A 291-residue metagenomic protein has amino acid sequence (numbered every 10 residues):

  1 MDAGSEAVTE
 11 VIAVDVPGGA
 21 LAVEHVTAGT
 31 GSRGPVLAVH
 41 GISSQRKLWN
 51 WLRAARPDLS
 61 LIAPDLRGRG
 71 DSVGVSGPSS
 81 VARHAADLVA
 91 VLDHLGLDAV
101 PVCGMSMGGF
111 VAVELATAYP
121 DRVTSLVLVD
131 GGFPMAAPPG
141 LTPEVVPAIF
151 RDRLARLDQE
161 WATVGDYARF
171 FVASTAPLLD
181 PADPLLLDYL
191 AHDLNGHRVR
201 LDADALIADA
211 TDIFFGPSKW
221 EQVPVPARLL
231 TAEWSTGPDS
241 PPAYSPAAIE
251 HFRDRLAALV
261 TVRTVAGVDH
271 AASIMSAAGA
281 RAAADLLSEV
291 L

Functional and structural regions predicted by a protein language model:
P17-T27: A short loop-to-beta-strand scaffold at the N-terminal edge of the catalytic core in hydrolase folds
E24, W51, I62-C103, V268 (+1 more regions): Active-site loop/oxyanion-hole signature of alpha/beta-hydrolase fold enzymes
V26-G74: Conserved HGGG/HGGXW glycine-rich cap/lid loop of the alpha/beta-hydrolase fold
D98-L141: Conserved hydrolase catalytic core segment
V129-A162: A catalytic-pocket lid/entrance helix-loop region that shapes and gates access to the active site across common
D158-T211: Conserved alpha/beta-hydrolase catalytic His-Asp/Glu region
N195-R255: Conserved serine/cysteine hydrolase catalytic core
A257-L291: Catalytic active-site module of serine/aspartate enzymes centered on a nucleophile-bearing elbow/loop
